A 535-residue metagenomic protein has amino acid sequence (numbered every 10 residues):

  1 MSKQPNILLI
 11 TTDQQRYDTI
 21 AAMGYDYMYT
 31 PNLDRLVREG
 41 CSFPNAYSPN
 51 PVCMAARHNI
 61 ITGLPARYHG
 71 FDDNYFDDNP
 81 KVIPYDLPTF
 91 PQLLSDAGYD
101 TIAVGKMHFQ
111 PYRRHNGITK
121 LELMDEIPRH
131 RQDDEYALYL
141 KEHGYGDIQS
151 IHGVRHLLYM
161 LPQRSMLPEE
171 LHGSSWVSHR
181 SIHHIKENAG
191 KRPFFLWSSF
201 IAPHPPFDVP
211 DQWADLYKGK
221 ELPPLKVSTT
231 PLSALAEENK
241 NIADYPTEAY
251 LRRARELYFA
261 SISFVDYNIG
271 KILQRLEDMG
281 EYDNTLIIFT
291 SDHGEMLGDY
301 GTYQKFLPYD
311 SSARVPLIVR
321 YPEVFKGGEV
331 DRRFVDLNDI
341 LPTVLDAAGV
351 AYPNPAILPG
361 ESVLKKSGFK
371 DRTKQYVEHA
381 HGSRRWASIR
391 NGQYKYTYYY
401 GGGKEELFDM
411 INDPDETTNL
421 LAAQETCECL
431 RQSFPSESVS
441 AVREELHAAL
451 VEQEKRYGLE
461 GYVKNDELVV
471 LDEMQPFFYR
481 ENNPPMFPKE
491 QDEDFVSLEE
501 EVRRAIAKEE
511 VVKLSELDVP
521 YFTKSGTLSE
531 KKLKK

Functional and structural regions predicted by a protein language model:
M1-C41, N50, S95, D211 (+1 more regions): Active-site-proximal N-terminal segment of extracellular/periplasmic enzymes that hydrolyze or transfer
M1-P5, R16, S42, A243-Y250 (+1 more regions): Long, internal low-complexity/basic segments
S2-I7, Y112-R131, L167, G173-S228 (+2 more regions): Active-site regions of oxyanion-processing enzymes, predominantly non-cytosolic
K3, D26-Y29, S48-V52, D78-L87 (+8 more regions): A short beta-strand-to-alpha-helix junction
M28, P206-Q212, Q274-K326, D336: Histidine-centered active-site microenvironments of extracellular/periplasmic hydrolases and transferases
T30-P31, I60, K106, P111-H115 (+8 more regions): Polar, surface-exposed loop/tail segments that function as active-site lids or cofactor/substrate-recognition elements
N59-L167: Catalytic-site neighborhoods of secreted/periplasmic enzymes that process anionic sulfate/phosphate groups
P128-Q132, H293-D299, N338-L341, D346-D415 (+2 more regions): C-terminal cap/loop subdomain of S1 sulfatases and analogous C-terminal strand-loop tails that border
